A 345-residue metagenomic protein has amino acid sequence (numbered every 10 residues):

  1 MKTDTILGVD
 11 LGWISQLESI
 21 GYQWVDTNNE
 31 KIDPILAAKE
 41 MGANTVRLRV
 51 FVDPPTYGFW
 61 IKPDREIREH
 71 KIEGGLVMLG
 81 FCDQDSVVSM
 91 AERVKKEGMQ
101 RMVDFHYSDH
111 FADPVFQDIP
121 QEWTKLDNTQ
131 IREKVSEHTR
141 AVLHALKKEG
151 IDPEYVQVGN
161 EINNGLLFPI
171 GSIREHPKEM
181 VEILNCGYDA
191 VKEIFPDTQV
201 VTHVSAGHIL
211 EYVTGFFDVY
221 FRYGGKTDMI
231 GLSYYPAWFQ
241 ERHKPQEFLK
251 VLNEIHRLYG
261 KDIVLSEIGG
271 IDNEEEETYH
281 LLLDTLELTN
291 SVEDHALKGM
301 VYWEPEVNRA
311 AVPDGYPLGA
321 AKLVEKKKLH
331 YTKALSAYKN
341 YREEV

Functional and structural regions predicted by a protein language model:
M1-A37: Boundary/entry segment of secreted carbohydrate-active catalytic domains
T5-L11, N44-L48, R101-F105, E154-V158 (+4 more regions): Hydrophobic faces of well-ordered beta-strands that scaffold small-molecule active sites in alpha/beta enzyme cores
G12-I14, F51-D53, H106-H110, V158-N163 (+4 more regions): Active-site beta-loop-alpha junctions enriched in small/polar residues
S19-Y22, K250, E254-G260, N273-V345: Aromatic-rich peripheral "rim/lid" segments of glycoside hydrolase catalytic domains that contact and position glycan
E30-F116, P120-E122, R174-V201, K244-Q246 (+2 more regions): Aromatic-lined substrate-binding rim segments of carbohydrate-active enzymes
A37-G42, M90-R101, A141-P153, I183-V200 (+4 more regions): A structural motif corresponding to the C-terminal end of an alpha-helix and its immediate exit/capping segment
Q84-D85, D113-T227, W238-K250, L258 (+2 more regions): Active-site cleft segment of glycoside hydrolase catalytic domains centered on the general acid/base Glu
L265-I268, T278: Catalytic alpha/beta core domains of metabolic enzymes, predominantly
